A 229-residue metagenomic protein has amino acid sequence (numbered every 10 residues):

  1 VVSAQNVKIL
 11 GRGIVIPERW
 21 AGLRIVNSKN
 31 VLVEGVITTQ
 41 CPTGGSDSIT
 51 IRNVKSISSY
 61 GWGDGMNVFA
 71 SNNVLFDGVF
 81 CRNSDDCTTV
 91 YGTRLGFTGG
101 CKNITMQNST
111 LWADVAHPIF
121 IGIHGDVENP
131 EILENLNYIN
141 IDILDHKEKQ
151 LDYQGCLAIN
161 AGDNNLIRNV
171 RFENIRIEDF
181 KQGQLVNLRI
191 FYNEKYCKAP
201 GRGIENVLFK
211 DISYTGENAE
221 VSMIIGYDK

Functional and structural regions predicted by a protein language model:
V1-K229: Extracellular/periplasmic carbohydrate-active domains that bind, remodel, or depolymerize complex polysaccharides
